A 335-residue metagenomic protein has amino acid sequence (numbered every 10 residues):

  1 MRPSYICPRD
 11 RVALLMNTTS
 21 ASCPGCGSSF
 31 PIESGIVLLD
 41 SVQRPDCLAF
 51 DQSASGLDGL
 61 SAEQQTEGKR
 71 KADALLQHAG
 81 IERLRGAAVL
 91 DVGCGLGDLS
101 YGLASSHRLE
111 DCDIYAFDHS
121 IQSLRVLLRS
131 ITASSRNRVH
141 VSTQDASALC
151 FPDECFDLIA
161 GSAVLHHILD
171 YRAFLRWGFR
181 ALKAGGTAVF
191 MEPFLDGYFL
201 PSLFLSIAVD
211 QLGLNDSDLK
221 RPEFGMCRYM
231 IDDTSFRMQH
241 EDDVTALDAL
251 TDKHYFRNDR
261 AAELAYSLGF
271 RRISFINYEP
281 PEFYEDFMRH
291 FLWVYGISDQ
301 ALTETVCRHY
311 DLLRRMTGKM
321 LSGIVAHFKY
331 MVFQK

Functional and structural regions predicted by a protein language model:
P3-I6, I32-L84, D98-G102, S123 (+1 more regions): Conserved class I S-adenosyl-L-methionine
L90, L96-A148: Class I SAM-dependent methyltransferase SAM/SAH-binding core
S147-L158: A short acidic, Gly/Pro-enriched loop at the edge of an enzyme's catalytic core that lines a small-molecule cofactor
L158-L169: A short SAM/SAH-binding and catalytic strip from SAM-dependent methyltransferases
R172-A184: A short glycine-rich, Lys/Arg-flanked "PGG" loop and its adjoining helix->strand segment in the class I
V189-D232: Conserved class I S-adenosyl-L-methionine
D252-G269: Short alpha-helix
H254-D259, S274-V332: Conserved Class I S-adenosyl-L-methionine
